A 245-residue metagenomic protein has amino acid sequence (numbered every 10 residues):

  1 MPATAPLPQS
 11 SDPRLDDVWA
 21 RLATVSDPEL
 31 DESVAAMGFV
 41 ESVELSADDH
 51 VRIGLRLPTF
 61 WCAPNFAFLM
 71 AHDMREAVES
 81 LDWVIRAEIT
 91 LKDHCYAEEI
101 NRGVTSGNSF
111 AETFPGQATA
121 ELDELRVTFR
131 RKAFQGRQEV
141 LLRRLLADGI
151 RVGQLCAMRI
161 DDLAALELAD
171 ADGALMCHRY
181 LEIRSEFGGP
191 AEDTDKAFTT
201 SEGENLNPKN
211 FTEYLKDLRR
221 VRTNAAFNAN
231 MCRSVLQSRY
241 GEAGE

Functional and structural regions predicted by a protein language model:
M1-F60, N65-E245: Domain-level signature for proteins that mediate thiol-based redox and metal-cofactor handling
